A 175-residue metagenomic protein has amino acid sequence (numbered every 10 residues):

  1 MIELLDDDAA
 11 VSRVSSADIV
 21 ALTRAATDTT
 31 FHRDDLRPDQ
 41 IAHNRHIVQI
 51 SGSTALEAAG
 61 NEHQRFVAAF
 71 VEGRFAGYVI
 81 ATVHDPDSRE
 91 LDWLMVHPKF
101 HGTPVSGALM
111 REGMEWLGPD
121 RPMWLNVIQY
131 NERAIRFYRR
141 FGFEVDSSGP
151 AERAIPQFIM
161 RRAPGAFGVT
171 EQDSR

Functional and structural regions predicted by a protein language model:
I2-K99, G107-E112, W116, A151 (+1 more regions): Acetyl-CoA-dependent GNAT
H101, W124-I135, A151-P156, R161-R162: Conserved beta-strand-loop-alpha-helix junction that forms the acyl-donor binding cleft
P104: Conserved G/P- and acidic residue-centered "switch" motifs that form tight phosphate/ATP-binding loops in soluble
E115-M123: Short glycine/proline-enriched coil/turn segments at helix->beta-strand junctions
F137-Y138, F143: Conserved active-site tyrosine of GNAT-family acetyltransferases
F158-R175: Terminal substrate-recognition subdomain of acyl/acetyltransferases
